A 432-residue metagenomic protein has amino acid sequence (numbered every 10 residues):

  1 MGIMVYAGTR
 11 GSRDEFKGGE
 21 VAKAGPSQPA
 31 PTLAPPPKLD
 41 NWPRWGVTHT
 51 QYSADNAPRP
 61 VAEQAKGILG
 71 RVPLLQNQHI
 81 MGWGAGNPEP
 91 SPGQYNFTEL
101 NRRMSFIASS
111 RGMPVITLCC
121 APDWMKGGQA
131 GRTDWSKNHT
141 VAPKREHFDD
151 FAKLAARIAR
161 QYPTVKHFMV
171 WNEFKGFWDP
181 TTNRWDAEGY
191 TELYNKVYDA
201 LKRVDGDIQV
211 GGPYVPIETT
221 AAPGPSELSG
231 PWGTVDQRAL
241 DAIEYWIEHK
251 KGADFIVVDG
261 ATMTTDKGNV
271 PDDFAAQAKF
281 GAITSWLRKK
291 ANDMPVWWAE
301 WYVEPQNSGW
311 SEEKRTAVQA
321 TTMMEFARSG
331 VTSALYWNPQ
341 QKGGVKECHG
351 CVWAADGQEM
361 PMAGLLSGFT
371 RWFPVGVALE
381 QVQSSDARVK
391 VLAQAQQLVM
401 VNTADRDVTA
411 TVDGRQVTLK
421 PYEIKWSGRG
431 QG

Functional and structural regions predicted by a protein language model:
G2-S27: C-terminal region of N-terminal signal peptides and the immediate post-cleavage residues of exported proteins
G25, A30, A320-A404, V408 (+1 more regions): Aromatic- and carboxylate-lined catalytic core of secreted/periplasmic carbohydrate-active enzymes
G25-R157, P163-V170, F174-T181, V215: N-terminal substrate-binding region of glycoside hydrolase catalytic domains
P29-T32, A57-K66, N96-R103, K153-A155 (+3 more regions): Alpha-helical scaffolding within the catalytic cores of extracellular/periplasmic polymer-degrading hydrolases
V47-H49, Q78, V170, G212 (+3 more regions): Conserved beta-strand positions
I107, I158, F168, V197 (+3 more regions): Conserved, mostly hydrophobic/aromatic
D186-V318: Noncatalytic carbohydrate-binding groove/subsite architecture in carbohydrate-active enzymes
V417-G432: C-terminal beta-strand-rich structural cap/linker in extracellular carbohydrate-active enzymes
